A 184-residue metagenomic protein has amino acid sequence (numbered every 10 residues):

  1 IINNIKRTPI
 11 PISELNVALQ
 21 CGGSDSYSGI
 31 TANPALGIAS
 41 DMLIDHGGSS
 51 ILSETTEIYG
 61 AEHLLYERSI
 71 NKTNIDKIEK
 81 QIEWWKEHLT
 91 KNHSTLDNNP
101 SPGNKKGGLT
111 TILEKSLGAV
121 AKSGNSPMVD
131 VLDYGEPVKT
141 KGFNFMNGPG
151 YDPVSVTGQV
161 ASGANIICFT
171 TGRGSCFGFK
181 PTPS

Functional and structural regions predicted by a protein language model:
I1-R7: Active-site cavity-forming subdomains of large catalytic enzyme subunits
E14, L19, D25-S184: Anaerobic metallocofactor- and corrinoid-dependent redox/one-carbon enzyme cores, especially those from methanogenesis
